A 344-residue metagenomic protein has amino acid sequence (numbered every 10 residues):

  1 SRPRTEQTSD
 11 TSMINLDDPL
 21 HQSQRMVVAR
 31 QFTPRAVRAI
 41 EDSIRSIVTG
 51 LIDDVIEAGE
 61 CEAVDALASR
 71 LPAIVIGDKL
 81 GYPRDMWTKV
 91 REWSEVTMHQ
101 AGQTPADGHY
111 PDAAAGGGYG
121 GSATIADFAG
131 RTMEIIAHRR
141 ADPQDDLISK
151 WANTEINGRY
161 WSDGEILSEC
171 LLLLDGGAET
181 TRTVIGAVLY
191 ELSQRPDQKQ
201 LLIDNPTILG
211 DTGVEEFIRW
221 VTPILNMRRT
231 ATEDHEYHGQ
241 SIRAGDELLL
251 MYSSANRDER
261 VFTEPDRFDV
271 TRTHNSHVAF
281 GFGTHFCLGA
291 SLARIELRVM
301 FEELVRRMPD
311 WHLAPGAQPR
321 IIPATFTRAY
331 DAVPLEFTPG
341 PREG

Functional and structural regions predicted by a protein language model:
S1-G344: Cytochrome P450
